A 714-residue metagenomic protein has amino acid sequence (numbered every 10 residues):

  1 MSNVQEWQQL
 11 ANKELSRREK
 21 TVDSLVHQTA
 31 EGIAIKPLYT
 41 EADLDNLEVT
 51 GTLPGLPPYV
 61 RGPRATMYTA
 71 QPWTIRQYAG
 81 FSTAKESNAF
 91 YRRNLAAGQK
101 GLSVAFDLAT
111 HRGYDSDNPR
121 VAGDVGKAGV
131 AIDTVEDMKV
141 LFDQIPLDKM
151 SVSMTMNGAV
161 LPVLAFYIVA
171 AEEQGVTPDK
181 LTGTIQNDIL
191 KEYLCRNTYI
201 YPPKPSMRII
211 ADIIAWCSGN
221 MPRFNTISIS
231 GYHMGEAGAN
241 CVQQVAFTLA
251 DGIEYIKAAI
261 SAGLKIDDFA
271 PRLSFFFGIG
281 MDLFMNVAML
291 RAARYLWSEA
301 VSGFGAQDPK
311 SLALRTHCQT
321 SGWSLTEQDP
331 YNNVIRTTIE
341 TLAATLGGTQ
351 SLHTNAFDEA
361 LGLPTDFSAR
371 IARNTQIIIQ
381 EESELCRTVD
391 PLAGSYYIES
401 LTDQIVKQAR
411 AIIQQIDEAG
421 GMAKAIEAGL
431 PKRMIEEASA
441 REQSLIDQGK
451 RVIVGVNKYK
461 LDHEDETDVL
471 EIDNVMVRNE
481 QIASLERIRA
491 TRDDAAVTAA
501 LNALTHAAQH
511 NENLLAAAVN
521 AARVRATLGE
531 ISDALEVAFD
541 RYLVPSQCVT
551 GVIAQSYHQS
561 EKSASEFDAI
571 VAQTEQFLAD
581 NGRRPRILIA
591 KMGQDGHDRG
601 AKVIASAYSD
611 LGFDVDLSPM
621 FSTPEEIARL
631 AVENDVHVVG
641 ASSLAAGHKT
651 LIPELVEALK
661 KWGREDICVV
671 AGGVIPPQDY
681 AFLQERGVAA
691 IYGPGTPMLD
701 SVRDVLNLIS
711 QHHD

Functional and structural regions predicted by a protein language model:
M1-E136, L141-D148, A171-V176, A411-E418 (+8 more regions): Acidic/polar, glycine-rich intrinsically disordered N-terminal extensions of enzymes
S2-K36, E41, N46, L164 (+2 more regions): Gly/Pro-rich turn-and-neighbor structural signature
R17-R18, A96-L102, Q144-M150, A170-T182 (+13 more regions): Secondary-structure transition/capping motifs at alpha-helix termini and the adjoining loop/turn into the next element
P37, W73-A79, L102-V104, A128 (+7 more regions): Hydrophobic faces of well-ordered beta-strands that scaffold small-molecule active sites in alpha/beta enzyme cores
Q99, V121-S261, N286-A300, Q328-T338 (+4 more regions): Active-site cavity-forming subdomains of large catalytic enzyme subunits
A122-K127, E192-Y201, M234-G238, F277-D282 (+8 more regions): Short beta-alpha connecting loops at secondary-structure transitions that line or flank enzyme active sites
V163, G238-A246, G280-A292, T320-V334 (+5 more regions): Short glycine/threonine-rich loop-to-helix capping motif typified by GTGT followed within a few residues by an Asp-Pro
D188-K191, S206-L264, I335-I413, A419 (+1 more regions): Mobile "lid/hinge" segments at catalytic clefts and subdomain interfaces of large enzymes
